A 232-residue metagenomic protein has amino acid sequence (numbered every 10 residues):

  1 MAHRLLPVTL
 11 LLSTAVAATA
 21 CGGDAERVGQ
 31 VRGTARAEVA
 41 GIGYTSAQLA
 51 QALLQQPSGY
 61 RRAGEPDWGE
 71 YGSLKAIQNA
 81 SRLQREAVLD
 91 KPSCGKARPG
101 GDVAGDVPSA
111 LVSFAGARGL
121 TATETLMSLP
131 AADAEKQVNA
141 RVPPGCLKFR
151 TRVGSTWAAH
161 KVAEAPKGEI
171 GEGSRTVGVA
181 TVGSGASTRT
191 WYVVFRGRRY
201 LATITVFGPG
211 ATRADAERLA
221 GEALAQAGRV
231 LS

Functional and structural regions predicted by a protein language model:
M1-T9: Bacterial N-terminal signal peptides that target proteins for export
A17-A20: C-terminal motif of bacterial Sec signal peptides marking the signal peptidase cleavage site
G22-A25: Bacterial signal peptide processing site
V31-A52: Post-signal peptide N-terminal segment of mature Sec-exported envelope proteins
L54, S58, P130-A131, L224-S232: Sec-exported extracytoplasmic/periplasmic mature domains
R62-T188, R213: A small/polar (G/S/T-enriched), proline-flanked helix-loop surface module common in exported/cell-envelope proteins
A122-T125, F195, R199-G208: Short, well-ordered beta-strand elements
T205-S232: Surface-exposed amphipathic alpha-helical segments
